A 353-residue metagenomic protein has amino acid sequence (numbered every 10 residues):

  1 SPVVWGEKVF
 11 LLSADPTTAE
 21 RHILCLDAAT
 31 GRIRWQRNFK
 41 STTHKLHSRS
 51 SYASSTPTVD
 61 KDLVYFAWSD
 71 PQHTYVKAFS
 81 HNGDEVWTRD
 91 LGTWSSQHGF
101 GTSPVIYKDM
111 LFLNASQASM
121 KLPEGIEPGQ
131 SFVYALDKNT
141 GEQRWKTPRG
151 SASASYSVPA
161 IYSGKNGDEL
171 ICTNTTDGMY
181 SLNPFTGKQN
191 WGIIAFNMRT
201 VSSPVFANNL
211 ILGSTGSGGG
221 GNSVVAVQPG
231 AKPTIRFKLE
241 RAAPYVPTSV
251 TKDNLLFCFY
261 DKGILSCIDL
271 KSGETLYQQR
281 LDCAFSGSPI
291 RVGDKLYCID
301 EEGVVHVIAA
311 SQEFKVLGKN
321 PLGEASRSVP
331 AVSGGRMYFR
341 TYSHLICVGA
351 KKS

Functional and structural regions predicted by a protein language model:
S1-S353: Noncatalytic, solvent-exposed loop/strand surfaces of beta-propeller-type extracellular/periplasmic domains
